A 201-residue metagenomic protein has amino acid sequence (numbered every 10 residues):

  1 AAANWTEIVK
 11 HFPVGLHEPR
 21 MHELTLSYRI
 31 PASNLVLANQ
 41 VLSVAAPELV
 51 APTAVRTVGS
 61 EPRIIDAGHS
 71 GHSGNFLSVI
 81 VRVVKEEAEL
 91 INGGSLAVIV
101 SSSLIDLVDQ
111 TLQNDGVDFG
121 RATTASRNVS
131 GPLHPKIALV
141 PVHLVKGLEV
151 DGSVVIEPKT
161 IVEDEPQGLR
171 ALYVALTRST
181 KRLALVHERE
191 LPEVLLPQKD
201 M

Functional and structural regions predicted by a protein language model:
A1-M201: Conserved helicase motor core of SF1/SF2 NTP-dependent helicases
